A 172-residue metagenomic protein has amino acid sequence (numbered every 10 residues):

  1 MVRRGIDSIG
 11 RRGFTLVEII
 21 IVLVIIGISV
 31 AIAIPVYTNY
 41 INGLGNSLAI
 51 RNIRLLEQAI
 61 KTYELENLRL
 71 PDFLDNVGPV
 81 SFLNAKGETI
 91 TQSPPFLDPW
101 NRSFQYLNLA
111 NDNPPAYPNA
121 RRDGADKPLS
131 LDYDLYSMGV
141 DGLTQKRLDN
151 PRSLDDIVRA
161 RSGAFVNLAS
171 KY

Functional and structural regions predicted by a protein language model:
M1-R12: N-terminal leader/signal peptides at the extreme start of proteins
I20-V36: Alpha-helical hydrophobic helix detector
N42-I53: Membrane-proximal amphipathic alpha-helices that sit immediately adjacent to an N-terminal transmembrane/signal-anchor
N46, D112-Y172: Short, surface-exposed interaction loops/tails
A49, W100-R102, L129-L131: Residues that flank catalytic or metal-binding motifs in active/ligand-binding sites
L55, I60-W100, D149: Short, glycine/small-hydrophobic-rich surface segments
